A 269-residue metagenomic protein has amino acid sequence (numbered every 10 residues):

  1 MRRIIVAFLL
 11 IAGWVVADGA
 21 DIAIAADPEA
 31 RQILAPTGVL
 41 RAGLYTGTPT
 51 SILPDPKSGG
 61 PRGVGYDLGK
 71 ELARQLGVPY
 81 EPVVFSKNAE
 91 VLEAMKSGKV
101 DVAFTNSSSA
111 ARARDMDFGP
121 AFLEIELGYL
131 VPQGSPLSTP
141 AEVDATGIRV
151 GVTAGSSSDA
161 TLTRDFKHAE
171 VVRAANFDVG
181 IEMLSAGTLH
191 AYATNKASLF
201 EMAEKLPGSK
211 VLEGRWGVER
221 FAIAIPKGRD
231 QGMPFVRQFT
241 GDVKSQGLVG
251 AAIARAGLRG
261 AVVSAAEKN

Functional and structural regions predicted by a protein language model:
D21-I24, G63-Q75, S135, A141 (+3 more regions): Extended ligand-binding regions for polar small-molecule ligands
I22-N106, R114, Q246, R255: Extracytoplasmic small-molecule ligand-binding "clamshell" domains of the periplasmic binding protein/Venus flytrap
V39-T46, R62, A141-S158, E170: Short loop->beta-strand "edge-of-pocket" segments that line small-molecule binding or catalytic clefts across diverse
T46, L123-G134, K196, F200-G241 (+1 more regions): Periplasmic-binding protein-like
I52-S58, G69-P79, P140, D144-T146 (+3 more regions): Ligand-binding cleft/hinge of the Venus flytrap
P82-E93, L137-S138, V172-A186, E219: Short helix-initiation/N-cap motifs at beta->coil->alpha
A89, N106-D115, S185-G217: A ligand-binding cleft/hinge motif common to bilobed small-molecule-binding domains
P120-F122, V131-V150: Flexible hinge/capping segments at coil-to-helix
